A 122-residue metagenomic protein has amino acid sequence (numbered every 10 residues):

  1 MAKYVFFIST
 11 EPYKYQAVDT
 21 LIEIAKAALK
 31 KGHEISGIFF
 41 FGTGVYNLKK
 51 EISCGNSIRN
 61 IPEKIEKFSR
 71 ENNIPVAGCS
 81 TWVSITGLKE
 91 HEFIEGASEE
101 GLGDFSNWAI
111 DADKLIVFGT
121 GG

Functional and structural regions predicted by a protein language model:
M1-V5: Extreme N-terminal starter segment of soluble prokaryotic enzymes
F6-D19, N47-S53: Short, glycine-rich nucleotide/cofactor-binding loops
V18-H33, I38: Histidine-anchored nucleotide/phosphate-binding helix
A25, S36-G42, P75-S80: Short internal beta-strands
E51-N56, E92-E95: Short glycine-enriched, charge-decorated loop/helix-capping segments at active-site entrances that position
C54-W82: A glycine-rich helix N-cap at a beta->alpha junction
G78-T81, T86-L88, I94-A97: Ligand-binding beta-strand-loop-alpha-helix segment within the catalytic cores of soluble metabolic enzymes
E92-I116: C-terminal structural segments of small proteins and small subunits
